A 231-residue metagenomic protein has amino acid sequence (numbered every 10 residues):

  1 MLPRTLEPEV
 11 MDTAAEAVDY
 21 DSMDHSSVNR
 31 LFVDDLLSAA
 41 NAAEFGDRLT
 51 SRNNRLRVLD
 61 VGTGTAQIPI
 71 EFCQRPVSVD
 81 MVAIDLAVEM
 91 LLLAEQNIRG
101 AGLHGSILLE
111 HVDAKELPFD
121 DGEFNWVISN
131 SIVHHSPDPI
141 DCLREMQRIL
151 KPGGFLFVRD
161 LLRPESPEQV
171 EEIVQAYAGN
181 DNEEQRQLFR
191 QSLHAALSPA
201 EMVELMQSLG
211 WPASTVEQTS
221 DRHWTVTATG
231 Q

Functional and structural regions predicted by a protein language model:
M1-D19: N-terminal, positively charged/glycine-rich alpha-helical extensions of SAM-dependent methyltransferases
S26-N54: Conserved alpha-helix/loop element of class I SAM-dependent methyltransferases that forms part of the SAM/SAH-binding
N54-G62: Conserved class I S-adenosyl-L-methionine
L59, Q67-E116: Class I SAM-dependent methyltransferase SAM/SAH-binding core
K115-W126: A short acidic, Gly/Pro-enriched loop at the edge of an enzyme's catalytic core that lines a small-molecule cofactor
D141-P152: A short glycine-rich, Lys/Arg-flanked "PGG" loop and its adjoining helix->strand segment in the class I
G154-D160: Conserved beta-strand signature within the Rossmann-like core of class I S-adenosyl-L-methionine
L161-Q218, H223-W224: C-terminal alpha-helical "lid/dimerization" subdomain adjacent to the S-adenosyl-L-methionine
